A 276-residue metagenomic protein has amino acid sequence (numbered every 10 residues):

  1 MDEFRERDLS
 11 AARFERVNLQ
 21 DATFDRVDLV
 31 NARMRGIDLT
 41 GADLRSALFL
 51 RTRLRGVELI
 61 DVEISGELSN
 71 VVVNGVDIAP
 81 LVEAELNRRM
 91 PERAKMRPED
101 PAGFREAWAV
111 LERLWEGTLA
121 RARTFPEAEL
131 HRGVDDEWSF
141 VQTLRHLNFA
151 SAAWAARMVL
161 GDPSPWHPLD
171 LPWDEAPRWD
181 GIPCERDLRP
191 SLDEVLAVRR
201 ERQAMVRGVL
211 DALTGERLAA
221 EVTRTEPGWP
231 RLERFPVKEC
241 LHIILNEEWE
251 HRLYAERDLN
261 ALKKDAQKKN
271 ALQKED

Functional and structural regions predicted by a protein language model:
M1-E85: Tandem repeat scaffolds
S65-A120: Active-site-adjacent scaffolding segments
N87, P91, R113-R123, F149 (+4 more regions): Generic structural signal for well-ordered, non-membrane alpha-helices
K95-E106, E127-R132, F140, L188: Short acidic, glycine/Ser/Thr-rich loop/turn "cap" segments at secondary-structure junctions
M96-P98, G181-R189, R231-R234: Short glycine/proline-rich turn/loop motifs
G103-R121, W179-A219, E239: Acidic/histidine-rich alpha-helical segments that form the ligand environment of transition-metal centers
E127-G181, A204, E221-D265, D276: Short, contiguous alpha-helical
